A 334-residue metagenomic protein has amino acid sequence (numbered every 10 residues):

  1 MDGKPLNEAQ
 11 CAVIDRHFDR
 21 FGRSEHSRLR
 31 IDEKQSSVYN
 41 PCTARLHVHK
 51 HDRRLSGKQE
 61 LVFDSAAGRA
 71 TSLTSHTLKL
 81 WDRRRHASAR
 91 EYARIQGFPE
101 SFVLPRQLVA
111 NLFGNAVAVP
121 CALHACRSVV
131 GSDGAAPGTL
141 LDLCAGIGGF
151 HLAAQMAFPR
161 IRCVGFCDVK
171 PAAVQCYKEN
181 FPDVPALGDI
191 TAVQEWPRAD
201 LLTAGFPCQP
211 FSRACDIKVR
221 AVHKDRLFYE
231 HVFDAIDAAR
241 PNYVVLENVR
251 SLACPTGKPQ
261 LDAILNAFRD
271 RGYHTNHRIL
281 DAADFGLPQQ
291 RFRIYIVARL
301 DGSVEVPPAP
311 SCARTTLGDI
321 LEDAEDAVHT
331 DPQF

Functional and structural regions predicted by a protein language model:
M1, D168, L227-R299: Conserved Class I SAM-dependent methyltransferase catalytic core
M1-V164, V169, V174-K178, A267-R271 (+1 more regions): S-adenosyl-L-methionine-dependent DNA methyltransferase catalytic core
L55-K58, L187-I190, I279-A282: Short alpha-helical segments and helix-capping/turn motifs at coil-helix boundaries
L78, E100, T191, A282-F285: Residues that form or immediately flank small-molecule/cofactor binding pockets and catalytic motifs
P99, A118-V119, F206-P207, P241 (+1 more regions): Proline-centered helix-kink/hinge sites
V109-F113, R220, L252, D284: Conserved short-loop catalytic and cofactor-binding motifs
A116, E195-A199, G286-Q290: Short, solvent-exposed polar/charged micro-motifs at secondary-structure junctions
D133-Y243, R250-D262: Core alpha/beta nucleotide-donor-binding catalytic domains of modification enzymes
